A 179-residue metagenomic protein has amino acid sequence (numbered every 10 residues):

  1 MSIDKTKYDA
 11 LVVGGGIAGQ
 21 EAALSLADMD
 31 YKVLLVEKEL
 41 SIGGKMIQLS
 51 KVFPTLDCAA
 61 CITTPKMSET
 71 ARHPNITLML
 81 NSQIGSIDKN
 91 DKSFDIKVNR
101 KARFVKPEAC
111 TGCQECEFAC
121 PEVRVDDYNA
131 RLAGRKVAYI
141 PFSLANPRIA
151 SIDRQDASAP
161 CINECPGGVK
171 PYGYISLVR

Functional and structural regions predicted by a protein language model:
S2-A18, L34: Beta1/beta-strand and adjacent pyrophosphate-binding region of the FAD-binding site in flavoprotein oxidoreductases
I3-K5, C161-E164: TPR-adjacent "capping" and linker segments in tetratricopeptide-repeat scaffold/adaptor proteins
G16-A18, S41, E115: Residue-level detector of alpha-helix initiation sites
A23, A27-D28: Gly/Ala-rich phosphate-binding loop of Rossmann-like dinucleotide-binding domains, activating on the conserved
Y31: Short phosphate-binding/catalytic loops that engage adenosine nucleotides
E39-P65, M79-T111, P121-P160, P166-R179: Non-heme iron-sulfur electron-transfer modules
E69-T77: A structural motif corresponding to the C-terminal end of an alpha-helix and its immediate exit/capping segment
